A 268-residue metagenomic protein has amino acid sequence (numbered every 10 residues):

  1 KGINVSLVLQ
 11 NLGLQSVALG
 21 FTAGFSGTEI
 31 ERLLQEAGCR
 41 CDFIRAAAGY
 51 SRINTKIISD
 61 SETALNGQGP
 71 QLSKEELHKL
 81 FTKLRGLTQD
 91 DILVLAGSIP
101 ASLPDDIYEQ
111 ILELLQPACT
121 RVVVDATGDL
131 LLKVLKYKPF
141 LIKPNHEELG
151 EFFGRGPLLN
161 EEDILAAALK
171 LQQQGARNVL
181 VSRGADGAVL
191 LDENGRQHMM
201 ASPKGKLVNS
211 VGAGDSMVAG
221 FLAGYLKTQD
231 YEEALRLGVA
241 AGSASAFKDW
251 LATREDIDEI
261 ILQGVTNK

Functional and structural regions predicted by a protein language model:
K1-Y50, G264-V265: Substrate-binding N-lobe of the ribokinase-like
S6-Q15, I58, A223-T228: Alpha-helix C-terminal capping segments
L14-V17, C41-D42, V122, V179 (+1 more regions): Hydrophobic anchor at the start of a short beta-strand that flanks the dinucleotide cofactor-binding loop
A46, K56-Q89: Conserved phosphate-binding/catalytic loop of the ribokinase/pfkB sugar-kinase fold
A64-N66, D90-S98, D125, K143-H146 (+1 more regions): Short beta-strands and strand-loop turn motifs
P70-S73, I99-L103, L130-L132, G187-A188 (+1 more regions): Short, small-residue-enriched loops and turns at beta-alpha junctions that line or gate enzyme active sites
D105-R196: Conserved phosphate/ATP/ADP-binding segment of small-molecule kinases
E161-K268: Conserved phosphate-binding/catalytic region of the ribokinase-like
